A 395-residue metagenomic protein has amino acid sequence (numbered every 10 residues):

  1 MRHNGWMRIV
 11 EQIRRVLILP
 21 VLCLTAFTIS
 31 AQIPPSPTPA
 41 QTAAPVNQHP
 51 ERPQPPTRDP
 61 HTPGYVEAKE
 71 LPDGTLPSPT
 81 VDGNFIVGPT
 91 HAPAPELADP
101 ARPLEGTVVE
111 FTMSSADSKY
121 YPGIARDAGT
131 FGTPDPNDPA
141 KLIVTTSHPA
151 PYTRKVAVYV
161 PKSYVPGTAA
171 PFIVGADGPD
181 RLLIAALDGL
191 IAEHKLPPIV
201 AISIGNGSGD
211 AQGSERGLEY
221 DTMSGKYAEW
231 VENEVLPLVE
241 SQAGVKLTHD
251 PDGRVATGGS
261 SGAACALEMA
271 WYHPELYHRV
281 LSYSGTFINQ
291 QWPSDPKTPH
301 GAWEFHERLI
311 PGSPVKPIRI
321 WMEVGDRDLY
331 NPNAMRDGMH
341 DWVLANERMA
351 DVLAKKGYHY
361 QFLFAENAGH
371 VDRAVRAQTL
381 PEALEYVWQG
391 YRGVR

Functional and structural regions predicted by a protein language model:
N4-L19: Bacterial N-terminal signal peptides that target proteins for export
V16-T28: Bacterial N-terminal signal peptides
A44-Y65: Short, 15-30-residue, compositionally biased linear elements with alpha-helical propensity or flexible coil
P55-T57, Y65, P72-R395: Non-catalytic cap/lid and distal C-terminal segments of serine-dependent acyl enzymes
